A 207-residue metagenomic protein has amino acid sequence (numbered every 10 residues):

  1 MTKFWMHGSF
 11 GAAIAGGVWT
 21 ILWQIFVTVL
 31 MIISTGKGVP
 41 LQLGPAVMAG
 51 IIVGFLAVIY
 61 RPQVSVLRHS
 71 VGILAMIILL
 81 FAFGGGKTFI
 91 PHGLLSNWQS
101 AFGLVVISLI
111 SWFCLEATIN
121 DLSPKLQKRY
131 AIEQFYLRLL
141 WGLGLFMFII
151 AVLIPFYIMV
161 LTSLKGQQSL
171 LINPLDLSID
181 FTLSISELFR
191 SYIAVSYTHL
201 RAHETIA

Functional and structural regions predicted by a protein language model:
M1-S163: N-terminal signal-anchor/first transmembrane alpha helix
K128, N173-S178: Short linear capping/connector segments at secondary-structure termini
I158, D176-A194: Short hydrophobic, aromatic-rich alpha-helical segments embedded in or entering the lipid bilayer of multi-pass
I158, K165-P174: Extracellular/periplasmic helix-loop junction at the C-terminal end of a transmembrane helix in multi-pass membrane
T198-A207: Conserved small/polar residues in nucleotide/adenosyl-binding loops
